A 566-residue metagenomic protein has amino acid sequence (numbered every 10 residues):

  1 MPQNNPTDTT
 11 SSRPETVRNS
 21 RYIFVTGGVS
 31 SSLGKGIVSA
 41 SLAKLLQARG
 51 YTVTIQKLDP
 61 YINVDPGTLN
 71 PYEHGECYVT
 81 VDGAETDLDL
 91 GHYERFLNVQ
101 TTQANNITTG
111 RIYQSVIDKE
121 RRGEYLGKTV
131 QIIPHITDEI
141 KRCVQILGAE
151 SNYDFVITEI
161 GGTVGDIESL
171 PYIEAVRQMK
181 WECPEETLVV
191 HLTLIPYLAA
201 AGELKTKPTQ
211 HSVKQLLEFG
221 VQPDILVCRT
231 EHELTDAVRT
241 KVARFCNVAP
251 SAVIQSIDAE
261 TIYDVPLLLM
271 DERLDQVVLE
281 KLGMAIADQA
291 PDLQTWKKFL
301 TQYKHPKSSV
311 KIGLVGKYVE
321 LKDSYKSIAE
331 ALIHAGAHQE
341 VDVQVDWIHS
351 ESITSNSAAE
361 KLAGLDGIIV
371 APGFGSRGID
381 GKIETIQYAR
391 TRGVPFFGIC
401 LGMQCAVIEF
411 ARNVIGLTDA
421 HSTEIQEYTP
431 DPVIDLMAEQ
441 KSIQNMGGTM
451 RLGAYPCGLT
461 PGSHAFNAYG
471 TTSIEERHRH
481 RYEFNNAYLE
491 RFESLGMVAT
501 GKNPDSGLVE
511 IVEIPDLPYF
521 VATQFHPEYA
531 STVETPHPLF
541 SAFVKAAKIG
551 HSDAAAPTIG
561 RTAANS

Functional and structural regions predicted by a protein language model:
M1-Q344, E351-G367, F374-G375, K382-Y388 (+3 more regions): Flexible phosphate-sensing "switch/lid" loops adjacent to ATP/NTP-binding sites across phosphate-transfer
P14-E15, Q302-P306, A358-E360, I425 (+3 more regions): Replace "in large, NTP-powered and nucleic-acid-processing enzymes" with "in large, NTP-powered factors and other
N19, Q222, A249, S308 (+6 more regions): A generic structural signal for well-ordered coil/turn residues at beta-strand boundaries that shape enzyme active-site
G27, K57, T230, I257 (+12 more regions): Active-site proximal loops enriched in glycine and acidic residues that flank catalytic Cys/His/Asp and coordinate
L33-G36, A40-K44, A48-G50, K361-P456 (+3 more regions): Cysteine-nucleophile active-site neighborhood
T68-P71, K241, A411-V414, P515-D516: Short low-complexity, flexible loop/linker segments enriched in glycine and/or proline with clustered acidic
E73-V81, A259-Y263, V370, T391-F397 (+3 more regions): Short beta-alpha connecting loops at secondary-structure transitions that line or flank enzyme active sites
L452-P456, T460-S566: C-terminal and late-domain segments of enzyme folds
